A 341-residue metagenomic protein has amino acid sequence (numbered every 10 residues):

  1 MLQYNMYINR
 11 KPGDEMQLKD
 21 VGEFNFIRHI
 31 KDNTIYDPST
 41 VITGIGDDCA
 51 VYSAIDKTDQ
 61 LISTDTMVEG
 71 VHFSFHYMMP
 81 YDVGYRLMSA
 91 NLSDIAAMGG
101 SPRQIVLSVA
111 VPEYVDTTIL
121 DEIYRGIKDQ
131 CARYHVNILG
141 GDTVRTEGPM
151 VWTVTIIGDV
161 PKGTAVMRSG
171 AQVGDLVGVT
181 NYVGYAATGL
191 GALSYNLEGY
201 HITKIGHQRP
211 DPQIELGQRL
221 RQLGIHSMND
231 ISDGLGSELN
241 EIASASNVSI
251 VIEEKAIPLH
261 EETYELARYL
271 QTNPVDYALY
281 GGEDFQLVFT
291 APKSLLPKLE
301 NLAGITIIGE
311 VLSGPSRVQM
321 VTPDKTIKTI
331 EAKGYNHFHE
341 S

Functional and structural regions predicted by a protein language model:
L2-M79, M98, L107, Q130: Extreme N-terminal cap/leader segments of soluble proteins
L2-N25, H29-I35, Y114-N137, E147-M150 (+3 more regions): Glycine-/charge-enriched secondary-structure boundary and capping motifs
G44, L61-S63, N137-G141, G178-N181 (+2 more regions): General beta-strand structural signal in soluble alpha/beta enzymes
G44, S101, V166, Q172-V173 (+2 more regions): Residue-level recognition of short, solvent-exposed, well-ordered loop/turn junctions that link secondary-structure
V51, N91, G99, I138 (+4 more regions): Residue-level signal for inorganic ion chemistry
M67, P102-G191, E310: Glycine-rich anion-binding loops of enzyme active sites
H76-A90, Y114-R125: Glycine-rich anion/phosphate-binding loops
G189, N196-D211: A short, charged helix-loop
